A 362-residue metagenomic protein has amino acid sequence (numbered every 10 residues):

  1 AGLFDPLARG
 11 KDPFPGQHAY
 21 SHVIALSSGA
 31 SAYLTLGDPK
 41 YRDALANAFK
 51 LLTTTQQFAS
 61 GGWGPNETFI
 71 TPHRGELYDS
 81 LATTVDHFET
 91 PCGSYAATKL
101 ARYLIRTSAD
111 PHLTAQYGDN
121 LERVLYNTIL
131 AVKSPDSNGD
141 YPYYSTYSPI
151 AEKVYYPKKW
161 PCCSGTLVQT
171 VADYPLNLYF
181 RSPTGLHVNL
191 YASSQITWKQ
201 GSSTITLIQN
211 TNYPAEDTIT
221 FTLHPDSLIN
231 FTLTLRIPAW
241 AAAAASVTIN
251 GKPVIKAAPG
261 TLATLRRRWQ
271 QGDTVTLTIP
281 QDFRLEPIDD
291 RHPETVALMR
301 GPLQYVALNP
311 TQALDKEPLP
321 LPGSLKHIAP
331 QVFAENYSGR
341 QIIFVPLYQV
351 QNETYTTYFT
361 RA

Functional and structural regions predicted by a protein language model:
A1-R9, A44-G61, R123-S134: Long, well-ordered core segments of solenoidal/helical folds
L3-S28, G62-T90, S137-P161: Carbohydrate-binding/catalytic loop surfaces
Q17-L34, D86-I105, S164-Y174: Well-ordered alpha-helical segments within folded domains of soluble proteins
Y33-A46, T53, L104-D119, S227: Structural helix-adjacent loops and short alpha-helical linkers that scaffold large soluble proteins
L45, G118-H224, I249, A258 (+2 more regions): C-terminal beta-rich recognition modules with glycine/proline-rich loops and embedded aromatic residues
L228-I249: Beta-strand-rich binding/interaction modules
N230, G272-T274: Extracellular Ig-like/FN3 beta-sandwich strand-entry sites
A263: Conserved nucleotide-binding/hydrolysis modules and their immediate coupling elements across P-loop/ASCE NTPase motors
